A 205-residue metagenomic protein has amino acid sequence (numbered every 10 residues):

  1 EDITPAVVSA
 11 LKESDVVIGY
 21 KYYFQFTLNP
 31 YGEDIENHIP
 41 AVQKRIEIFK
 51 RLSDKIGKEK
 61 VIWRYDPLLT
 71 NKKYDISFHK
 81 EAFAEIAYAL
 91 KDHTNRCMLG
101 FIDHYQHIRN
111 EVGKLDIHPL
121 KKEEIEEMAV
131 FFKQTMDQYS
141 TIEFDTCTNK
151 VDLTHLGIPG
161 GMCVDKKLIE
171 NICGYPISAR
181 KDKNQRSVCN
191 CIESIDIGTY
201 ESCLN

Functional and structural regions predicted by a protein language model:
E1-E124, M128: Conserved AdoMet/S-adenosylmethionine-binding subsite of the radical SAM
T4, T27, T70, T94 (+5 more regions): Residue-identity detector for threonine
E123-N190: A C-terminal junction/extension of Radical SAM enzymes
E193: Active-site-adjacent structural elements in folded domains
D196-N205: Local cysteine-cluster metal-coordination motifs and their immediate loop/turn environment, predominantly Fe-S cluster
